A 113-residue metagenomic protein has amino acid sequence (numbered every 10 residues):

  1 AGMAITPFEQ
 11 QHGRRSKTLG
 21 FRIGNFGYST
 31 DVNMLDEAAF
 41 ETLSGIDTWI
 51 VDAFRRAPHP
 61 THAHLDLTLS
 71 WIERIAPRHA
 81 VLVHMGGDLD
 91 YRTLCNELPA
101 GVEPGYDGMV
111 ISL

Functional and structural regions predicted by a protein language model:
A1-A38, D107-L113: Core dinuclear metal-dependent hydrolase active-site scaffold
D36-L113: Binuclear metal-ion centers of metallo-dependent hydrolases, dominated by the metallo-beta-lactamase
